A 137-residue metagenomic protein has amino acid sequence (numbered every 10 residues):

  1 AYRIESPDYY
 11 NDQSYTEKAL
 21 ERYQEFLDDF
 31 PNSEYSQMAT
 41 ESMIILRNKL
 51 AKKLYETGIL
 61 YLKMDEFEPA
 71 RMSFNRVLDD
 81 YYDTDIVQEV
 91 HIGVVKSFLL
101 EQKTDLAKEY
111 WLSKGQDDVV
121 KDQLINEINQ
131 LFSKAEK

Functional and structural regions predicted by a protein language model:
A1-K137: Acidic, polar-rich low-complexity tracts and alpha-helical solenoid repeat scaffolds
